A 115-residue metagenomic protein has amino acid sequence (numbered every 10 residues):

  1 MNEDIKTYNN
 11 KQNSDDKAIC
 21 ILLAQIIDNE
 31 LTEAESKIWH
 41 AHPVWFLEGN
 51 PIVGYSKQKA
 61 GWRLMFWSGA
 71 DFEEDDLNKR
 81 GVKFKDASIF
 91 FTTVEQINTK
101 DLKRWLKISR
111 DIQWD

Functional and structural regions predicted by a protein language model:
M1-D115: Charge-dense, helix-prone N-terminal extensions
